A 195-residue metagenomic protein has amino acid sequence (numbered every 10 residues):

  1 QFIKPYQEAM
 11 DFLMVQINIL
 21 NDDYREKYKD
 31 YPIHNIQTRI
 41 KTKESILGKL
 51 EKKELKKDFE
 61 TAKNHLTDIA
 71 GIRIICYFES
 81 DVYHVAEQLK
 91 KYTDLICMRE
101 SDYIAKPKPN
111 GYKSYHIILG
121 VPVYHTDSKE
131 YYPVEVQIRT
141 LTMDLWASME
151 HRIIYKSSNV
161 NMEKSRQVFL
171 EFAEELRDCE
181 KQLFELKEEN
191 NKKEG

Functional and structural regions predicted by a protein language model:
Q1-T67, R177-E180, K187-G195: Charge-rich, low-complexity segments
K63, C76-L183: Long beta-strand-rich cores associated with HINT superfamily self-processing modules
I69-I75: Terminal, regulation- and interaction-focused segments at domain boundaries
